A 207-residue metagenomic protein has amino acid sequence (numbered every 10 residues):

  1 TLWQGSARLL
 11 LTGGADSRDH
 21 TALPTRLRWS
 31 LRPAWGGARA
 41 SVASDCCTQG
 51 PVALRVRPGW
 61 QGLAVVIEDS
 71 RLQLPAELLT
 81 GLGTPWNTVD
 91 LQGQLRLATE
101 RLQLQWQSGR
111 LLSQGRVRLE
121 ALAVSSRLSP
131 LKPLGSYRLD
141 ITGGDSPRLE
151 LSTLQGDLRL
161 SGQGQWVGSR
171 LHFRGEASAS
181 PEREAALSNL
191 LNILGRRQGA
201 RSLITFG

Functional and structural regions predicted by a protein language model:
T1-T88, E100: N-terminal beta-strand/beta-hairpin edge segment
W3, T25, A38, Q61 (+6 more regions): Residues at beta-strand starts and edge strands
R8-L10, S30, A43, R96-A98 (+4 more regions): Residue-level recognition of well-ordered beta-strand positions that form the cores of beta-sheet-rich folds across
D16, A38, P51, L63-V65 (+5 more regions): Intrinsically disordered, low-complexity acidic/polar segments
R18-R28, C47-R55, G81-L102, L131-R138 (+2 more regions): Amphipathic hydrophobic-ligand
G37-S44, G62-D69, S108-V117, R148-S152 (+1 more regions): Short, well-ordered strand-loop elements centered on a beta-strand within folded domains, enriched for acidic residues
L54-G144: Elongated, acidic membrane-bridging lipid-handling scaffolds and related periplasm/extracellular "bridge/tunnel" systems
S129-G207: Extended terminal
